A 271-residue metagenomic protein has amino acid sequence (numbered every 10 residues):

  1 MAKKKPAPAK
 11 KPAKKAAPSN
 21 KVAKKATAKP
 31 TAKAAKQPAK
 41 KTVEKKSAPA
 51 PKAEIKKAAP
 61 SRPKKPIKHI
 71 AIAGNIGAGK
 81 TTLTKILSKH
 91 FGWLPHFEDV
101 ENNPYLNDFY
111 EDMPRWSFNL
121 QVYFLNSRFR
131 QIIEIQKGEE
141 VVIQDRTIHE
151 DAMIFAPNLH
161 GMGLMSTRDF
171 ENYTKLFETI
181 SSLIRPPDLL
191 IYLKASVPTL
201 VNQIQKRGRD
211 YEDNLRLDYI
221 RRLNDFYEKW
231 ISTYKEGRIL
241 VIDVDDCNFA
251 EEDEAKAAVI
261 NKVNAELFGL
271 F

Functional and structural regions predicted by a protein language model:
A2-A50, E54-I55: Low-complexity, polybasic segments enriched for Lys interleaved with small residues
K3-K4, V201-F271: NTP-dependent small-molecule kinase module
I72: Hydrophobic anchor at the beta1->P-loop junction of P-loop NTPases
N75: P-loop (Walker A) phosphate-binding loop of NTP-binding proteins
K80: Conserved lysine of the Walker
L83-T84: Post-Walker A alpha-helix
K89-S127: Conserved substrate/cofactor phosphate-moiety recognition/catalytic segment in nucleotide-dependent phosphotransferases
M153-D225: A glycine- and Lys/Arg-enriched "phosphate-lid" helix/loop adjacent to the NTP-binding pocket of small-molecule kinases
